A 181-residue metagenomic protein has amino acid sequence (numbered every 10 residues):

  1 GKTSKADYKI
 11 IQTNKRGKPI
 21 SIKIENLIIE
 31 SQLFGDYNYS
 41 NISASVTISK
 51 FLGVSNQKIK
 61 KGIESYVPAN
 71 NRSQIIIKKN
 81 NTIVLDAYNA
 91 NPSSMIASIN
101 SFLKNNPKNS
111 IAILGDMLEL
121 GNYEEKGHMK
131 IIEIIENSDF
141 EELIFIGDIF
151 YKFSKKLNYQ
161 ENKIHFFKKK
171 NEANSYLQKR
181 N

Functional and structural regions predicted by a protein language model:
G1-L27, A69-N70: Extended acidic/charged loop-beta regions that coordinate divalent cations and stabilize anionic phosphate/carboxylate
T3, D7-Y8, E64-A69, K126 (+1 more regions): Short gly/ser/thr-rich secondary-structure transition/capping motifs
T3, I76-I77, L157-Y159: Short, conserved catalytic or adaptor-binding loops enriched in Gly and charged residues
T3-K5, R16, K79, I149 (+1 more regions): Short, solvent-exposed coil/turn elements at secondary-structure transition points
A6-Y8, S93, G121, F153: Glycine/Thr-rich phosphate-binding loops of Rossmann-like dinucleotide-binding domains
K9, I28, T82, E142 (+1 more regions): Conserved beta-strand segments of alpha/beta enzyme cores
R16, N26-F140: Nucleotide phosphate-binding/pyrophosphate-handling subdomain across enzymes that bind or process nucleotide phosphates
N109-A112, L118-N181: C-terminal helical cap/extension that packs against the catalytic core of soluble nucleotide-cofactor enzymes
